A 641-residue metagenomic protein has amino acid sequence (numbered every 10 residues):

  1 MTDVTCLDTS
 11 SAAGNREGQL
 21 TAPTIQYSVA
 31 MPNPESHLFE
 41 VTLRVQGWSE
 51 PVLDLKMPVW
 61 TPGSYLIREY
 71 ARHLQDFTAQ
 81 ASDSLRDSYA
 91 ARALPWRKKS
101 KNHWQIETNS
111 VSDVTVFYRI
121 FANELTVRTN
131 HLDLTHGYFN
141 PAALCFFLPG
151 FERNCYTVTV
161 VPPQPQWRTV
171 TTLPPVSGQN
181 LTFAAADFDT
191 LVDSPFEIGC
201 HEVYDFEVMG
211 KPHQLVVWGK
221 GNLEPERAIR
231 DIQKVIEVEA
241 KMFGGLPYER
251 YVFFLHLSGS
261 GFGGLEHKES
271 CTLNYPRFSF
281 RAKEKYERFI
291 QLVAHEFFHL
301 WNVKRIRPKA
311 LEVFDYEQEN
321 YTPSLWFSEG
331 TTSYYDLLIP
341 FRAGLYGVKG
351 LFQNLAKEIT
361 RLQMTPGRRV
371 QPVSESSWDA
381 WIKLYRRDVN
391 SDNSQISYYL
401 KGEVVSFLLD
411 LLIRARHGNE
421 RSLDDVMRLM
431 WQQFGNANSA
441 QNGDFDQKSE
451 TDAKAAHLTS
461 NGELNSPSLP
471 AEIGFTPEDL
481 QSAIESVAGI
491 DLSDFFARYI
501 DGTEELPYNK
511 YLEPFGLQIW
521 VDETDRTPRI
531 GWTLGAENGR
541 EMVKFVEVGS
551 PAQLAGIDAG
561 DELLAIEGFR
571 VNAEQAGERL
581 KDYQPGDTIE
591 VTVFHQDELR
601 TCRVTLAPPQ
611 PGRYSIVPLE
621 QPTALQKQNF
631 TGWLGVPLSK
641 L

Functional and structural regions predicted by a protein language model:
D3-V59: Early extracytoplasmic/domain-onset interaction patches
V4, I67-D76, Q80-Y248, S260-G261: Non-catalytic architectural context of zinc metalloproteases
R16, A22, A453-H457, S466-P467: Short, low-complexity intrinsically disordered segments enriched in A/P/G/S/L with frequent Arg, especially at protein
Q26, L38-T42, V52-D54, D113-T115 (+4 more regions): Intrinsic-disorder/low-complexity, polar/charged segments enriched in Ser/Thr/Lys/Arg/Asp/Glu/Gln
F39, R44-A71, F146, Y156-P163: Surface-exposed beta-strand/loop patches in extracellular or lumenal glycoproteins
E202-L325: Juxtacatalytic substrate-recognition/specificity segment
C271, P276, F280, R305-I306 (+1 more regions): Post-HExxH zinc-binding segment in Zn-dependent metallohydrolases
D336, V348-D446, H457-L641: C-terminal recognition in membrane/secretory proteostasis and scaffolding
